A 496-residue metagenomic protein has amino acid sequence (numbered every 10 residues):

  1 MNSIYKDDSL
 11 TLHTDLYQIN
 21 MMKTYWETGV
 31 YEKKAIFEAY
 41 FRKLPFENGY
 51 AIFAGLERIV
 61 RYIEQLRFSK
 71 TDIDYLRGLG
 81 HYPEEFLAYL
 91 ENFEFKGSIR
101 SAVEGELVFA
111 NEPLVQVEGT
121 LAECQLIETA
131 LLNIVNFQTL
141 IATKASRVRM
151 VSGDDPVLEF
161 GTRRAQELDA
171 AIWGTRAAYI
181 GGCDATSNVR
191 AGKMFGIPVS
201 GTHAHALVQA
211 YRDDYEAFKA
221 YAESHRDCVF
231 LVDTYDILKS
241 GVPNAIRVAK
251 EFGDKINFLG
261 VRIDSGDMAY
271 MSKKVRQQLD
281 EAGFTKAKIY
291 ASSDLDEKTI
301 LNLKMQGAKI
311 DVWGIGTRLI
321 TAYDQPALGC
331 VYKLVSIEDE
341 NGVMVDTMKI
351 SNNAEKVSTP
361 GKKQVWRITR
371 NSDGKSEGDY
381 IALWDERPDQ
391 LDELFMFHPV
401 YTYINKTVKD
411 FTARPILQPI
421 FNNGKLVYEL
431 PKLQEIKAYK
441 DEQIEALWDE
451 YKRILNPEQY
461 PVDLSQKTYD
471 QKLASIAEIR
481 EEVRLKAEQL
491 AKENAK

Functional and structural regions predicted by a protein language model:
N2-K33, E47-N48, L295-K496: Gly/Ser/Thr/Ala-enriched C-terminal appendages of enzymes
N2-K34, K43-P45, H81-Y82, L87-K96 (+8 more regions): Buried, small/hydrophobic-residue-enriched core segments of structured protein domains
A35-E91: N-terminal, Lys/Arg-enriched amphipathic/low-complexity engagement segments that precede the first folded domain
I36-E38, K96, V157, V331 (+1 more regions): A residue-level signal for beta-strand positions that form part of recognition/binding surfaces within mature
G55-R58, L140, K432-I436: Short amphipathic alpha-helical segments
D74-Y75, T143-R147, G161, K452-Q459: Short coil/turn segments at secondary-structure boundaries
S200, V261, I289, D311-W313: Hydrophobic residues within beta-strands of alpha/beta enzymes
